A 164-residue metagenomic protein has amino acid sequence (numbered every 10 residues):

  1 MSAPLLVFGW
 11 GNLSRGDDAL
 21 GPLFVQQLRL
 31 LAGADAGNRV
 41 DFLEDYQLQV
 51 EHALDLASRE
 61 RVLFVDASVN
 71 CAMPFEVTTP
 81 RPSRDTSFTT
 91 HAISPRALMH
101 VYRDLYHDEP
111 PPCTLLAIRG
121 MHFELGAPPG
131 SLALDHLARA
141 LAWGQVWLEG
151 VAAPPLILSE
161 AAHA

Functional and structural regions predicted by a protein language model:
S2-F8, L13-P82: Nucleotide and nucleotide-moiety/phosphate-recognizing core
G9, L13-S14, A19, E76 (+4 more regions): Residue-level preference for alpha-helix termini and adjacent loops
A19, L23, Q47, I93-A97 (+2 more regions): Conserved active-site and cofactor/substrate-binding residues in soluble primary-metabolism enzymes
L31-A34, D66-V69, T86-H91, R139-W143: Glycine-rich loops and low-complexity Gly/Arg-rich segments that provide flexible linkers or classic glycine-based
G37-V40, A72-P74, A92-L98, G144-G150: Short C-terminal domain-edge/linker segments immediately following a structured domain
V50-R59, P82-F88, P95-Y102, S131-D135 (+1 more regions): Short alpha-helical interface patches
S68-C113: Helix-loop-strand module that forms the ligand-binding subsite of alpha/beta enzymes
L98-A164: Phosphate-binding/catalytic loops
